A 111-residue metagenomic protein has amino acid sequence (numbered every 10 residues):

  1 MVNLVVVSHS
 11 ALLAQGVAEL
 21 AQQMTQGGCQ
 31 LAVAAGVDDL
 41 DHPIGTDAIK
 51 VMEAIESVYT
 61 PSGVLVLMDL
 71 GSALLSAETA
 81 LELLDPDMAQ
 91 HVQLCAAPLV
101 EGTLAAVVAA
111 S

Functional and structural regions predicted by a protein language model:
M1-S111: N-terminal loops that bind phosphate or other acidic moieties and the adjacent beta-alpha structural core
